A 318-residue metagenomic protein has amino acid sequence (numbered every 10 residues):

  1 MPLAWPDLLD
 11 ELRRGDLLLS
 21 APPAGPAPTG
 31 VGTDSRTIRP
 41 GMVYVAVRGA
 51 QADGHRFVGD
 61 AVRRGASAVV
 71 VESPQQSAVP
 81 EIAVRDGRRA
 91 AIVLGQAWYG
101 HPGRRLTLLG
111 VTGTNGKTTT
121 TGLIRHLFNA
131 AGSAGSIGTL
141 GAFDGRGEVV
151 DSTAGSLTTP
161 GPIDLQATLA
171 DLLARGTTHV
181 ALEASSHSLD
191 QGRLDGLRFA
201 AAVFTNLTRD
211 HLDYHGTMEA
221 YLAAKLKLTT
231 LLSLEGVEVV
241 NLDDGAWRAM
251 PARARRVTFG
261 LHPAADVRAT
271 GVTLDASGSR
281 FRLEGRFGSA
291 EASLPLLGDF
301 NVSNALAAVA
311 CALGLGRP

Functional and structural regions predicted by a protein language model:
M1-V93, A97, K227, A265-T273 (+3 more regions): N-terminal leader/targeting and accessory segments in enzymes
G15, V71-A78, A174-T177, A181-L182 (+2 more regions): Acidic, Mg2+-coordinating active-site environments of NTP-dependent enzymes
A91, G95, I124, F128 (+1 more regions): Buried hydrophobic packing segments
Q96-S152: Walker A (P-loop) phosphate-binding motif
V149-P162, D210-E219: Flexible beta-alpha connector loops of hexameric P-loop NTPases
A154-L182: Conserved nucleotide-sensing/catalytic segment adjacent to the nucleotide-binding pocket in NTP-handling enzymes
